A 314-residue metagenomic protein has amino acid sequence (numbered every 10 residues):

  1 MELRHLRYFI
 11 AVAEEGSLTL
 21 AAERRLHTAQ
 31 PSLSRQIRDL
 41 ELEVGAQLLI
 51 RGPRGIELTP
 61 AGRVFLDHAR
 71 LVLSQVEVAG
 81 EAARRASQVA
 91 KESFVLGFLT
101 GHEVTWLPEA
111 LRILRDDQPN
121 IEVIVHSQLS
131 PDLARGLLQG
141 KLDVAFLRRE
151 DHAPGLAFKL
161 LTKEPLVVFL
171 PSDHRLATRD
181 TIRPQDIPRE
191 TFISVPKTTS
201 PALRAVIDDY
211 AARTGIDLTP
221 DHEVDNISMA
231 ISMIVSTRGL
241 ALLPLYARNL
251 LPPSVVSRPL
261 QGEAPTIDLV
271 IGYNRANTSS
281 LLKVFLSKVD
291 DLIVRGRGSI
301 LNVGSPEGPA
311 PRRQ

Functional and structural regions predicted by a protein language model:
I10-A29: Short helix-boundary/capping micro-motifs
E41-R63: A short LG(V/I)-centered, amphipathic sequence patch enriched for acidic residue(s) preceding the LG motif
E43-V44, F65-S87: Alpha-helical linker/hinge and terminal dimerization helices associated with HTH transcriptional regulators
K91-P154, V224: Central regulatory/effector-binding core of bacterial HTH transcription factors
W106, V256-S299, G308-P309: A late-sequence structural motif
L129-A134, L138-L142, L147-R148, T198-R258 (+1 more regions): Hydrophobic hinge/microswitch elements
L156-L166, L170-F192, S280-K283: Flexible hinge/capping segments at coil-to-helix
T191-T214, S279-S287, I293-G304: Secondary-structure junction motif
